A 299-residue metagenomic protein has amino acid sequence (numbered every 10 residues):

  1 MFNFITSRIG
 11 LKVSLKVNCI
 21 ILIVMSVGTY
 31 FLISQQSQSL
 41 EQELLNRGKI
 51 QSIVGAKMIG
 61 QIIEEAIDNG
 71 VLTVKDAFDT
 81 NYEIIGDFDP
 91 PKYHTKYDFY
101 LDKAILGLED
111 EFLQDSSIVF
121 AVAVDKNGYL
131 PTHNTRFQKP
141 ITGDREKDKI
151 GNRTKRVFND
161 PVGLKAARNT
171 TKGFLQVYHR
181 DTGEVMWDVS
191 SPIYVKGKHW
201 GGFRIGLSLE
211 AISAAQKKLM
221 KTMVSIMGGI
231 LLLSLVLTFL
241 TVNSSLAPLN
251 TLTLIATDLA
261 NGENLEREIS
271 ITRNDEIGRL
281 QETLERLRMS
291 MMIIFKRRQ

Functional and structural regions predicted by a protein language model:
S7-Q35, V224-S225: Extreme N-terminal signal-anchor transmembrane helix of membrane signaling/transducer proteins, especially in bacteria
K16, T29-S37, I230-L246: Cytosolic-side ends of inner-membrane transmembrane helices, especially those that anchor bacterial signal-transduction
A56, S245-E266, E285-R288, F295-R298: Membrane-proximal alpha-helical signal-transduction linkers
T95-E111, R136-H179: Extracytoplasmic/periplasmic sensor domains and loops in membrane signaling proteins
K172-G173, G183-P192: A short beta-strand signature within small-molecule sensing/ligand-binding domains used in signal transduction
D188-S213: Short, hydrophobic beta-strand elements of compact beta-sandwich sensory domains
S208-I226: Membrane-interface helix-start motif
R273-M291: HAMP-domain and HAMP-like amphipathic coiled-coil signaling helices that relay input from membrane sensors to cytosolic
